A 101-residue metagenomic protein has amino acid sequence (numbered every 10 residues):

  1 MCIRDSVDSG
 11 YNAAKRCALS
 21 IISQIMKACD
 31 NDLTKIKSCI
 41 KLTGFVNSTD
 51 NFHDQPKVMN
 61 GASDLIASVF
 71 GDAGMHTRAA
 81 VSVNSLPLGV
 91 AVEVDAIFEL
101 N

Functional and structural regions predicted by a protein language model:
M1-I3: Short, small-residue-biased leader/transition segments that mark boundaries at the very start of proteins
A13-C29, A62-L65: Short, well-ordered amphipathic alpha-helical segments that serve as non-catalytic structural scaffolds within diverse
I25-K35, D72: Surface-exposed helix-capping loop/turn segments at secondary-structure junctions
I40-T49: Short, well-ordered beta-strand segments in beta-rich or mixed alpha/beta enzyme and ligand-binding folds
F52: Phosphate/ribose-phosphate-bearing ligand recognition and processing surfaces, centered on ADP-ribose/NAD(+/P+) systems
P56-V92: Short, conserved loop-to-beta-strand elements that form functional interface hotspots
A96-E99: Short beta-strand elements
